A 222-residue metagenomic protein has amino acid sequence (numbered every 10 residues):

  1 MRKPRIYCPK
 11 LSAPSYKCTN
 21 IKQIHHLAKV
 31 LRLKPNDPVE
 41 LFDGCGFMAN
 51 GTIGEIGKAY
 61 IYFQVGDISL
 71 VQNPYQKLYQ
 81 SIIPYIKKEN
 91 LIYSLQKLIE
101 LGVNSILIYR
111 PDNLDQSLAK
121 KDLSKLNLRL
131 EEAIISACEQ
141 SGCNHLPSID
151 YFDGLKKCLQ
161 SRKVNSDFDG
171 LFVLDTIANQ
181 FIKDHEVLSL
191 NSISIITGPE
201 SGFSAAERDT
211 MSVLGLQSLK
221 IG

Functional and structural regions predicted by a protein language model:
M1-L70, L123: N-terminal positively charged helical leader segments and presequences
P9-L11, F203-S218: Acidic-glycine-rich active-site phosphate/pyrophosphate-binding loop
F63, L146-D150, S218: Generic structural signal for residues in well-ordered beta-strands
Q72-F172: RNA substrate-binding interface of SAM-dependent RNA methyltransferases
Y109-R110, Q217-G222: Short beta->alpha connector loops at strand-helix junctions that form conserved, small/polar/Pro-enriched
D175-S189: Strongly charged, low-complexity linkers/loops
L190-T210: A C-terminal functional module that forms or caps the active site or interfaces directly with catalytic machinery
